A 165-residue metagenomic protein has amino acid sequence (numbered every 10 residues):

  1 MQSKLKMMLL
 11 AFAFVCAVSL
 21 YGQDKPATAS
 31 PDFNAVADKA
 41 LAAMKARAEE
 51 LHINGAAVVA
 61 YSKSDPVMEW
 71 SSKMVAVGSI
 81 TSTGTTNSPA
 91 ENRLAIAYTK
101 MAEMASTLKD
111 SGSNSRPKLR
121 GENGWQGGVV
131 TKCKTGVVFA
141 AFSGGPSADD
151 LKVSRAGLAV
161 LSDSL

Functional and structural regions predicted by a protein language model:
M1-L9: Bacterial N-terminal signal peptides that target proteins for export
L9-S19: Bacterial N-terminal signal peptides
Q23-L165: Flexible, solvent-exposed loop/hinge segments and secondary-structure transition points
